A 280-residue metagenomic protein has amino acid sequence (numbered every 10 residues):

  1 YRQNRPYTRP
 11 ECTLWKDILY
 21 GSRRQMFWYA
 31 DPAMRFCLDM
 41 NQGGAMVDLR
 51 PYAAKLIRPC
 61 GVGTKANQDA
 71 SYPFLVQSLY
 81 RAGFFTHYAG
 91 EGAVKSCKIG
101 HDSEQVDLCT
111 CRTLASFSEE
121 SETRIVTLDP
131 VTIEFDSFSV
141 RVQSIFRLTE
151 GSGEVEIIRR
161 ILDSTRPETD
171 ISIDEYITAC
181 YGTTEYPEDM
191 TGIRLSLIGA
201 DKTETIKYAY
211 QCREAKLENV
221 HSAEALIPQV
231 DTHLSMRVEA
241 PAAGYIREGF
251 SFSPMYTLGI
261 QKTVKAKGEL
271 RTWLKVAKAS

Functional and structural regions predicted by a protein language model:
Y1-A30: Short, Gly/Pro- and small/polar-rich lid/capping loops
R9-C12, Q25, V62, S172 (+2 more regions): Beta-strand-rich recognition/accessory modules
D17-Y20, F27-Y29, L108-S121, F146-L148: Short, exposed beta-strand/loop patches in secreted or surface proteins that constitute
F27-D31, V47-L49, E122-F135, I157 (+4 more regions): Generic recognition of long tandem-repeat/solenoid scaffolds
A33-M40, R141-L148, I206, E224-V238: Broad, structure-driven detector of short, well-ordered beta-strand segments within folded domains
R35-C37, K55-C60, V131-V142, R166-D170 (+4 more regions): Short, surface-exposed beta-strand/loop "edge" segments at domain boundaries and coil↔beta transitions
R35-D136: Acidic-aromatic substrate-binding/catalytic surfaces of carbohydrate-active enzymes
E122-T191: Acidic, contiguous internal or C-terminal segments within carbohydrate-active enzymes that form a structured patch used
